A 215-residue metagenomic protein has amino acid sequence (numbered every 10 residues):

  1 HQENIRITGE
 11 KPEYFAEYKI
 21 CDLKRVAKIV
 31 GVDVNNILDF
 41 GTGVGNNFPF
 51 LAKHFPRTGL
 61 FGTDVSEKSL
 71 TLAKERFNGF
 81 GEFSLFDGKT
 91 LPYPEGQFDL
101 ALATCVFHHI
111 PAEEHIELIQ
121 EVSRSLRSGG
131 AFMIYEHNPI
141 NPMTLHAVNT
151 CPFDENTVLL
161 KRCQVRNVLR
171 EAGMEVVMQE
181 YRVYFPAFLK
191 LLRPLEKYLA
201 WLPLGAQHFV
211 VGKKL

Functional and structural regions predicted by a protein language model:
H1-V30: Conserved class I S-adenosyl-L-methionine
L38, V44-T90: Class I SAM-dependent methyltransferase SAM/SAH-binding core
L102: A conserved beta-strand element that flanks and buttresses the S-adenosyl-L-methionine
C105-H109: Short catalytic micro-motifs in class I SAM-dependent methyltransferases
I116-S128: A short glycine-rich, Lys/Arg-flanked "PGG" loop and its adjoining helix->strand segment in the class I
G129-E136: Conserved beta-strand signature within the Rossmann-like core of class I S-adenosyl-L-methionine
A131, N167, V177-L215: A C-terminal cap/extension of S-adenosyl-L-methionine-dependent methyltransferases that defines the acceptor-substrate
V148-Q164: Acceptor-substrate binding/catalytic loop of class I
